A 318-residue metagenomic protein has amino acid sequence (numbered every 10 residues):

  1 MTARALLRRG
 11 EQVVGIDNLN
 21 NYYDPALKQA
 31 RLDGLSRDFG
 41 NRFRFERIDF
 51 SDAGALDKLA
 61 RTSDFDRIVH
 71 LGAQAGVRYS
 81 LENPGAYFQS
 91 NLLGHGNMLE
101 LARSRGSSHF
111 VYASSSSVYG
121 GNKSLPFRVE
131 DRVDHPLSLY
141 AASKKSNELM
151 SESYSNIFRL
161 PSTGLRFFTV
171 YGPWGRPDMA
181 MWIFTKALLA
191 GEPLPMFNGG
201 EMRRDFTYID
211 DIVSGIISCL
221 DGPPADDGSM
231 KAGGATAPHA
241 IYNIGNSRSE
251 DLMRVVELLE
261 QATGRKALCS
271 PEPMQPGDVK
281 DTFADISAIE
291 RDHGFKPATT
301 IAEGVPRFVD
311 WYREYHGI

Functional and structural regions predicted by a protein language model:
M1-V170, L220, T299, P306 (+1 more regions): N-terminal Rossmann-like NAD(P)+-binding domain of SDR-like oxidoreductases, especially those catalyzing
A5, N97, L188-I318: C-terminal substrate-binding subdomain of Rossmann-fold SDR/epimerase-dehydratase oxidoreductases
P25, Q29-L32, E148, W182 (+4 more regions): Short, surface-exposed alpha-helical segments at coil->helix boundaries
L27, G40, E82, D134 (+4 more regions): A generic fold-level signal
S51, A75, G175, E250-D251 (+1 more regions): Short alpha-helical
L125-P126, P177-T185: A glycine/serine/threonine-rich, flexible loop-to-helix segment that serves as the NAD(P) cofactor-binding "lid"
